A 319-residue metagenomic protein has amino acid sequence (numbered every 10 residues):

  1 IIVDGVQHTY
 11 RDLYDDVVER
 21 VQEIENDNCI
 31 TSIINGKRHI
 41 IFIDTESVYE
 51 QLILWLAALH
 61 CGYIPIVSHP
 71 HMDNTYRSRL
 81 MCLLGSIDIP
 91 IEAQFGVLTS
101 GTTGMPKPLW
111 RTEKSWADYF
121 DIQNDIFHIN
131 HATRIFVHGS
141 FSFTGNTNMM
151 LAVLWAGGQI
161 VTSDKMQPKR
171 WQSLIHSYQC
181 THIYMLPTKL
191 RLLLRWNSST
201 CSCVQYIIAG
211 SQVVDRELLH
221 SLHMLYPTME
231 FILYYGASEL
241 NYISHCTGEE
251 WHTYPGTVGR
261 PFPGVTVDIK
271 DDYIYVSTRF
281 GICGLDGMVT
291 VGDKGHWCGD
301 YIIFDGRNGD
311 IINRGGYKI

Functional and structural regions predicted by a protein language model:
I1-I34, N74-R77, I87, R111-K114: Conserved AMP-binding/adenylate-forming core of the ANL superfamily
E23-H71, V137-S140, K318: Conserved AMP-binding/adenylate-forming
T45-E46, I66-L80, G158-Y178, P187-K189: ATP-dependent adenylate-forming carboxylate-activation enzymes
Q94-D121: Conserved AMP-binding A3 loop
A117-R134, S142-H182: Conserved AMP-binding/adenylation subdomain of ANL enzymes
H182, L194-T253: Gly/Ser/Thr-rich phosphate-binding loop
V213, L233-Y234, S244-V291: Adenylate-forming AMP-binding core of the ANL superfamily, especially NRPS adenylation
Y273-I319: Conserved ATP-binding/catalytic segment of the ANL
